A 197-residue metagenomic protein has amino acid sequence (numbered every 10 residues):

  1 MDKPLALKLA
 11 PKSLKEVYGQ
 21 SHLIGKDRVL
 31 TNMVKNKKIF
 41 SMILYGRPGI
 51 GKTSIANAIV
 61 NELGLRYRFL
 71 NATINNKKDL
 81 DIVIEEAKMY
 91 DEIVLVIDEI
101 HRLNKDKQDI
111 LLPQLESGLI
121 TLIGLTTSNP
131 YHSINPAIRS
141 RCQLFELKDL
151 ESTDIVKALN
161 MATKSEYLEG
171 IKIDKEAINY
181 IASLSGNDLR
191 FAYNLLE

Functional and structural regions predicted by a protein language model:
M1-N36: A short, basic N-terminal segment
D2-K3, N32-L70, E85-E86, L112-S117: Walker A/P-loop
L23-R28, L65-L95, N104-K105: Short glycine-rich substrate-engagement loop in P-loop NTPases that contacts/grips substrate
L65, N135-D149: A short helix-turn-beta junction within AAA+ P-loop NTPase domains corresponding to the substrate/partner-engaging
N71-T73, Q143-V156: Conserved AAA+ ATPase "SRH/arginine-finger" region at the nucleotide-binding site
K105-S140: Conserved catalytic/switch belt of AAA+ P-loop NTPases
R141, D154-E169: Conserved AAA+ ATPase "sensor/coupling" helix adjacent to the nucleotide-binding pocket
N179-L184, R190-E197: C-terminal helical "lid" of AAA+/P-loop NTPase domains
